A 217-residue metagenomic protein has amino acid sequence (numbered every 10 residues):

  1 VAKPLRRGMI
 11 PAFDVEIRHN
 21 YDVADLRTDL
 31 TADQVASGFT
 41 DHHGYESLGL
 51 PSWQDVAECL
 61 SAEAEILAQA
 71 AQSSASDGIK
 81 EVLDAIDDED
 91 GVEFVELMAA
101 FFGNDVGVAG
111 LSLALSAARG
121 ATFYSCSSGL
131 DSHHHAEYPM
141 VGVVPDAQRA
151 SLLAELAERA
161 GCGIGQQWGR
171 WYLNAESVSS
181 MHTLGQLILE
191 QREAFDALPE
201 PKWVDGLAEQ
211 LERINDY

Functional and structural regions predicted by a protein language model:
A2-H134: N-terminal low-complexity, intrinsically disordered segments
R6-R7, R18, R27, R119 (+5 more regions): Arginine residue identity/basic-tract feature
V15, A24, E46, H135-A147 (+1 more regions): Short cationic amphipathic helices and targeting signals
Q34, Q54, Q69-Q72, Q148 (+4 more regions): Residue-identity detector for glutamine
G38, G49, S74, E89-D90 (+5 more regions): Short, flexible coil/linker elements and helix-boundary hinge sites characteristic of intrinsically disordered
A118-G129, S151-G165: Short small/polar-residue motifs
A147-L156, S180-Q186: Short, conserved charged micro-motifs
A160-Y217: Active-site or metal-binding loop neighborhoods of secreted/extracellular toxin and effector enzymes
